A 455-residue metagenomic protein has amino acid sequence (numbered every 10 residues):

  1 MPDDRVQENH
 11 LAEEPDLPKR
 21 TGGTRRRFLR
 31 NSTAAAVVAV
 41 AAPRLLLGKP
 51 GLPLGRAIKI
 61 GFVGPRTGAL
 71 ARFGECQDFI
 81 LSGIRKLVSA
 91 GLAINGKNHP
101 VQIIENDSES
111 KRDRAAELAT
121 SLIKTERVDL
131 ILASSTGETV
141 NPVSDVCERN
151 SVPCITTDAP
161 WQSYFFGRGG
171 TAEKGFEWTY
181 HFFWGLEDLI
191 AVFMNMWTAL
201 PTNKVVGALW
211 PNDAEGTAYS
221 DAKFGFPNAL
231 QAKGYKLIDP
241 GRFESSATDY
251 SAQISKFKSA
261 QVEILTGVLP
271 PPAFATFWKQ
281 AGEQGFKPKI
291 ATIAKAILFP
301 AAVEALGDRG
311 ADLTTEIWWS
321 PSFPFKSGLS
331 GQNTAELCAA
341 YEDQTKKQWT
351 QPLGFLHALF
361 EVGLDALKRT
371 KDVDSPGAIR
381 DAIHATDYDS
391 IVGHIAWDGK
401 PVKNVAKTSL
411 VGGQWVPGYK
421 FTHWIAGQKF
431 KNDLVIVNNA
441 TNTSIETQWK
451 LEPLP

Functional and structural regions predicted by a protein language model:
M1-R27: N-terminal secretory signal peptides
R20-R30, V37-G55: N-terminal twin-arginine translocation
L52, R72-F79, G91-G169, F243-Y250 (+2 more regions): Beta-alpha junction/loop-to-helix N-cap segments that form part of ligand/metal-binding clefts
G61-I84, N106-R112, S135-T136, L209-D221 (+3 more regions): Extracytoplasmic "Venus flytrap"
V128-G241, K289-T315: Extracytoplasmic ligand/sensor domains, especially the bilobed periplasmic-binding protein
W161, A281-H357, R369, G427-K431 (+1 more regions): Extracellular/periplasmic periplasmic-binding protein-like sensory domains
K368-D381: Short, charged, surface-exposed loops that flank catalytic or proteolytic processing sites
H384-P455: Solvent-exposed, acidic/polar segments of extracytosolic/periplasmic ligand-binding ectodomains
